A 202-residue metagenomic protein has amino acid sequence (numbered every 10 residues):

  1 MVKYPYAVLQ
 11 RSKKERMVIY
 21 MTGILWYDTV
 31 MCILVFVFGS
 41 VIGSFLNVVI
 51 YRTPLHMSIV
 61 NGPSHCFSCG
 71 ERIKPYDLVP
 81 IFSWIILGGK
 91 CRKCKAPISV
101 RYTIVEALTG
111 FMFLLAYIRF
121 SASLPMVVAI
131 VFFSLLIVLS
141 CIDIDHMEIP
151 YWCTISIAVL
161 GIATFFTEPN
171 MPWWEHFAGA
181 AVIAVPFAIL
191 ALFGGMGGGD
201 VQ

Functional and structural regions predicted by a protein language model:
K3-Y20: Short, Lys/Arg-enriched N-terminal segments with co-localized hydrophobic residues within the first ~10-30 amino acids
V18-C32, L114-V127, F165-E175: Helix-coil boundary and interhelical linker segments in multi-pass alpha-helical membrane proteins
I19-G70: A broadly conserved sequence feature marking short terminus-proximal activation segments in nucleic acid-centric
V35, M126, V131-Q202: Functional transmembrane core segments of multi-pass inner-membrane proteins
G43, R101-I104, I149-C153: Membrane-interface loop-to-helix entry segments
V48-R101: Membrane-proximal soluble regions of multi-pass membrane proteins
L87-A96, F111-R119, I137-I144, F165-F166 (+1 more regions): Short juxtamembrane and helix-loop transition motifs at transmembrane-helix boundaries in membrane proteins
